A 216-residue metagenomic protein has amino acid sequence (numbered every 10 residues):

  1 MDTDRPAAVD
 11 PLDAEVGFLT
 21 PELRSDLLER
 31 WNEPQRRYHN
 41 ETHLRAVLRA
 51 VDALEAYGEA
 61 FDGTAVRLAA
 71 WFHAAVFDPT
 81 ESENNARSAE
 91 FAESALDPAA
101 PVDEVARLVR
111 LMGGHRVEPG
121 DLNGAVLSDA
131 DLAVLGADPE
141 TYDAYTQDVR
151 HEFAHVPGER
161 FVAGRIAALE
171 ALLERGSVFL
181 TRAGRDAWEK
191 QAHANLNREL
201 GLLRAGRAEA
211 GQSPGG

Functional and structural regions predicted by a protein language model:
D2-E15, N32-H39, R49-A60, F72 (+1 more regions): Divalent metal-dependent phosphate-bond-processing catalytic cores, especially two-metal-ion Mg2+/Mn2+ enzymes that act
D13, R24-S25, L48, A65 (+3 more regions): An amphipathic alpha-helix signature
D13-E29, H43: Short alpha-helical hairpin
E22, F61-R67, E83, R87 (+2 more regions): Alpha-helix N-cap and coil->helix boundary residues
R24, L44, G63-L68, V105 (+2 more regions): Short runs of predominantly hydrophobic/aromatic residues within well-ordered alpha helices that form helix-helix
R30, S88-E118: Histidine- and acidic-residue-rich, metal-dependent catalytic cores
E33-A46, F77-E90: Active-site metal-coordination segments of metallo-dependent hydrolases
V47, G63-P79, S88, V105-G113: His-Asp-centered metal-binding catalytic motifs of divalent-metal-dependent phosphohydrolases/nucleases
